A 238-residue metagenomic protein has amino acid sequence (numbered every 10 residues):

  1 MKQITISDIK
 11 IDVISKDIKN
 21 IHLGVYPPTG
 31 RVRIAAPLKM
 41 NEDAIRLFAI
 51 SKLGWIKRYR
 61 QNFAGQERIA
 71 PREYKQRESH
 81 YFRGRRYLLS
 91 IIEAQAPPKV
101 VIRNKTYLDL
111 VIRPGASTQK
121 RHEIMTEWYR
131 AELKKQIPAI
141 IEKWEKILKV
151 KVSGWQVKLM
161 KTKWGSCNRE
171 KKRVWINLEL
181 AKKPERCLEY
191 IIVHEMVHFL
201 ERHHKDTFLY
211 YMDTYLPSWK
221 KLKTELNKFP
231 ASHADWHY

Functional and structural regions predicted by a protein language model:
M1-Y190, F199-Y238: Active-site-proximal or metal-binding-adjacent scaffold patches in catalytic folds
E195: Walker B catalytic acidic pair
